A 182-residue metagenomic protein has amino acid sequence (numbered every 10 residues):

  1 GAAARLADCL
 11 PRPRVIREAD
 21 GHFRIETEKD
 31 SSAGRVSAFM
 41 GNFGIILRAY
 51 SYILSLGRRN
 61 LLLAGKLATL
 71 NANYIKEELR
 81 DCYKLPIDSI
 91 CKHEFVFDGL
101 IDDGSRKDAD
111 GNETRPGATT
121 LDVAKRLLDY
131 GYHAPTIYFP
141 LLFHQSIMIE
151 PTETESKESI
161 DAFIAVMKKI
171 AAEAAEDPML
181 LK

Functional and structural regions predicted by a protein language model:
G1-A3, I137, P151-T152: Fold-independent oxyanion-binding glycine-rich loops and adjacent beta-strand/coil segments at enzyme active sites
G1-D103: Active-site C-terminal subdomain of aminotransferase-like
H22, G65, N73, K107 (+2 more regions): Generic alpha-helix signal with a bias toward terminal, lower-confidence helices and secondary-structure junctions
N71-A72, I149-E150, A171: Charge-rich, low-complexity amphipathic helices in intrinsically disordered tails/linkers adjacent to domains
Y74-C82, D122-Y132, V166-E173: Generic non-transmembrane alpha-helical segments
K84-Y130, Q145-D161: Conserved PLP-binding catalytic core of the aspartate aminotransferase-like
D129-M148, D177-K182: Conserved PLP cofactor-binding pocket of PLP-dependent enzymes
K157-K182: Non-catalytic interaction/regulatory segments
